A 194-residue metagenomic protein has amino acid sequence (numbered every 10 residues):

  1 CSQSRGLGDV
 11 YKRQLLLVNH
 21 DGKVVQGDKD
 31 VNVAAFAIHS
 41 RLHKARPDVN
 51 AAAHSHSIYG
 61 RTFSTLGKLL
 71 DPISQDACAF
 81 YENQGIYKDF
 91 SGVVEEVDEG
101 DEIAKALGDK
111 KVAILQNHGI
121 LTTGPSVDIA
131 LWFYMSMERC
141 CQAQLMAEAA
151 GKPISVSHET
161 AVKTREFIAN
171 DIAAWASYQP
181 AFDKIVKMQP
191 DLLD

Functional and structural regions predicted by a protein language model:
C1-Y11: Single conserved hydrophobic/aromatic residue that forms the stacking wall/gate of nucleotide- or nucleobase-binding
D9-V25, P72-A79: Glycine-/small-residue-rich beta-strand-loop submotif within the FAD-binding core of flavoenzymes
L17-N19, F63-S64, T122-G124: Short beta-strand-to-turn element immediately C-terminal to the catalytic PLP-Schiff-base lysine in fold type I
N19-R61, V97-D109: Short HxH-centered metal-ligating active-site micro-motif
K23, N50-A53, G60, C78 (+3 more regions): Structural motif
I58-E95, E99: Class I SAM-dependent methyltransferase SAM-binding "motif I" and its flanking Rossmann-like core
G85-L121: A contiguous binding-surface segment within folded domains or other stable secondary-structure elements
K111-D194: A conserved C-terminal secondary-structure "cap"
